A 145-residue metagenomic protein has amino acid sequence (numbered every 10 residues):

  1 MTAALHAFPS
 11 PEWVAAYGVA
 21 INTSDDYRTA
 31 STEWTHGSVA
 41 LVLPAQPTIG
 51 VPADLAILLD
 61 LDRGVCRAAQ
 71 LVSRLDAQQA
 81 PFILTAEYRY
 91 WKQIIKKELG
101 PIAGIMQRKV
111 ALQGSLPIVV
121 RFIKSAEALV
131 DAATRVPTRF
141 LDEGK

Functional and structural regions predicted by a protein language model:
M1-K145: Feature captures hydrophobic
